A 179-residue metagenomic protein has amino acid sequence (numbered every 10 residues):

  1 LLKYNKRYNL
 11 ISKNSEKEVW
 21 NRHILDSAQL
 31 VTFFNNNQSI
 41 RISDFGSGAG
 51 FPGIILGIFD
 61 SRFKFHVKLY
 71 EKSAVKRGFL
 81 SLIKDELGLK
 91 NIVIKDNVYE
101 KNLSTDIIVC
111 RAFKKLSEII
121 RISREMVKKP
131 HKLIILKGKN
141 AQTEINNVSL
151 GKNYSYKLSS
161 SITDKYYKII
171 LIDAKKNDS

Functional and structural regions predicted by a protein language model:
L1-N37, S43, A74-K90: Class I SAM-dependent transferase core
V31-Q38, D60, K101-N102: Glycine-rich helix-loop-beta junction characteristic of Rossmann-like nucleotide cofactor-binding loops
S43, K68, I134: Conserved beta-strand positions in the Rossmann-like core of class I SAM-dependent methyltransferases
D44-G48: Conserved S-adenosyl-L-methionine
A49-F63: Conserved SAM-binding loop of SAM-dependent methyltransferases across substrates and taxa, primarily the Class I
F59-I107, R111-K128: Conserved nucleotide-cofactor-binding alpha/beta core module
P130-A141: Conserved beta-strand signature within the Rossmann-like core of class I S-adenosyl-L-methionine
N140-S179: Active-site capping/gating segments
